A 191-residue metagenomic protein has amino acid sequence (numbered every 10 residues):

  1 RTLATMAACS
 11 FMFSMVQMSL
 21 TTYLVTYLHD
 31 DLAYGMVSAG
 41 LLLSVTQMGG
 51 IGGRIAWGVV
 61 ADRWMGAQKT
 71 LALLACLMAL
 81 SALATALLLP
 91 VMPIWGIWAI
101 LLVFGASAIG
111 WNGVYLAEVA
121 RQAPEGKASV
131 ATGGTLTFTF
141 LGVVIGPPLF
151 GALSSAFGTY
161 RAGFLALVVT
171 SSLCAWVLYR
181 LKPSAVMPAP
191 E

Functional and structural regions predicted by a protein language model:
T2-G58, N112: Extracytoplasmic gate region of multi-pass secondary transporters
Y27, D31-L32, R63-W64, E118-A123 (+1 more regions): Helix-to-coil boundary motifs at intracellular loop junctions of multi-pass secondary transporters
G53-G66, S154-S155: Helix-to-loop junctions at the C-terminal end of transmembrane segments in multipass secondary transporters
A67-E118: C-terminal transmembrane helical hairpin of 12-TM major facilitator-type secondary transporters
A120-T159: A late C-terminal transmembrane helix in Major Facilitator Superfamily
L165-E191: Multi-pass alpha-helical transporter architecture, strongest for 12-TM Major Facilitator/SLC carriers used
